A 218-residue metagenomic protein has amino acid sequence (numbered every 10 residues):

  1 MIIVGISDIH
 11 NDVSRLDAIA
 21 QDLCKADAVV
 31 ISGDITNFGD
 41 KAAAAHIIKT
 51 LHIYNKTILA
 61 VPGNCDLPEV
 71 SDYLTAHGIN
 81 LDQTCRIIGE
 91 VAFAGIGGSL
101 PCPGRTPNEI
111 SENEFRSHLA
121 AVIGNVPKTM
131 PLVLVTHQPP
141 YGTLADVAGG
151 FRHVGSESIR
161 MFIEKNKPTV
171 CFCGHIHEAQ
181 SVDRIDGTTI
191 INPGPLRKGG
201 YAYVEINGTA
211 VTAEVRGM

Functional and structural regions predicted by a protein language model:
I2-H10, E90-S99, V133-H137, T189-G194 (+1 more regions): Active-site-proximal beta-strand elements of phosphoester/diester hydrolases
G5-S7, V29-D34, I58-N64, N80-D82 (+3 more regions): Active-site neighborhood of phospho(di)ester-bond hydrolases with catalytic His/Asp-centered motifs
I6-I88: Core catalytic region of metal-dependent phosphoesterases/phosphodiesterases, especially metallo-beta-lactamase-like
H10-R15, T36-K41, N64-S71, P101-R105 (+3 more regions): Active-site environment of divalent metal-dependent phosphoester hydrolases
D12, D22-K25, P127, L134 (+1 more regions): A structural signal for the main folded, soluble domain(s) of proteins
L23-C24, K49-N55, V126-K128, I163-N166 (+1 more regions): Short, conserved loop/helix-junction motifs that constitute active-site signature segments in enzyme catalytic cores
D66-S158, G217: Conserved catalytic scaffold of divalent metal-dependent phosphoesterases
R86-G89, I110-S111, E157-N166, A179-M218: Binuclear metal-dependent phosphoesterase catalytic core
